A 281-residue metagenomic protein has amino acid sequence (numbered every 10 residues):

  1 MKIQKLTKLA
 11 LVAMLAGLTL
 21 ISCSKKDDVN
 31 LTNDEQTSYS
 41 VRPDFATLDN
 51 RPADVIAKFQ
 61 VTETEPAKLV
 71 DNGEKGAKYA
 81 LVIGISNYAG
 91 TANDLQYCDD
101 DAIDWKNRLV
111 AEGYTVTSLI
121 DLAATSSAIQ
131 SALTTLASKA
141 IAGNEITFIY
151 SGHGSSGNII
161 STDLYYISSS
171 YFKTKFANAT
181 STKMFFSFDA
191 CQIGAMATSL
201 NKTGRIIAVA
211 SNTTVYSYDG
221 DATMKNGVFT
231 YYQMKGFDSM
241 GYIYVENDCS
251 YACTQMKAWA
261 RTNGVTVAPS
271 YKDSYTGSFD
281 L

Functional and structural regions predicted by a protein language model:
K2-L11: Bacterial N-terminal signal peptides that target proteins for export
T19-S22: C-terminal motif of bacterial Sec signal peptides marking the signal peptidase cleavage site
S24-N144, M224, D280-L281: Boundary/activation segment at the start of structured domains
G76-A80, A111-V116, I141-I146, N178-F185 (+2 more regions): Loop/turn elements at helix/coil->beta-strand transitions in domains of secreted/extracellular proteins
I83-N87, L119-A124, I149-G154, S161-L164 (+3 more regions): Active-site-proximal beta-strand/loop segments in catalytic clefts of secreted hydrolases
A124, A128, G152-T180: A short, glycine/acidic-enriched catalytic loop
A132-T147, Y166-T180, M196-T203, I207: Mature extracellular/periplasmic domains of secretome proteins
M184-A268, F279-D280: Active-site-proximal C-terminal subdomain of hydrolase catalytic domains
